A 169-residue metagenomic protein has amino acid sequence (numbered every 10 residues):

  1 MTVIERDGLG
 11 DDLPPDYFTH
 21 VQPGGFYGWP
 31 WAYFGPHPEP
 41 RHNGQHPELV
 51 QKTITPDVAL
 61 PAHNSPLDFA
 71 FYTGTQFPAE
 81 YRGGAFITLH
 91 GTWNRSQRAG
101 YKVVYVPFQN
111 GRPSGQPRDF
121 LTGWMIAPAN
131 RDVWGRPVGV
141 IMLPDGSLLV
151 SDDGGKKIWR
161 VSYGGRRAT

Functional and structural regions predicted by a protein language model:
M1-G135, V161-T169: Beta-propeller domain segments
I141-T169: Blade-level signature of beta-propeller repeat domains, shared across WD40, Kelch, NHL, RCC1 and BNR/Asp-box propellers
